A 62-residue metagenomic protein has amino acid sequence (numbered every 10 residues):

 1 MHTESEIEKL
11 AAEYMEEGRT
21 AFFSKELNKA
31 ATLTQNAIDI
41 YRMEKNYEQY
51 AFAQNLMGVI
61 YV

Functional and structural regions predicted by a protein language model:
S5, A12-E13, T32, F52: Residue register of alpha-helical TPR repeats
S5-K9, N28, E48: Residue signature of alpha-solenoid helical repeat architecture, marking inter-repeat boundaries and helix-start
A30, N36-A37, M57: Tetratricopeptide repeat
N36-I40, N46: Amphipathic alpha-helical segments of tetratricopeptide repeats
